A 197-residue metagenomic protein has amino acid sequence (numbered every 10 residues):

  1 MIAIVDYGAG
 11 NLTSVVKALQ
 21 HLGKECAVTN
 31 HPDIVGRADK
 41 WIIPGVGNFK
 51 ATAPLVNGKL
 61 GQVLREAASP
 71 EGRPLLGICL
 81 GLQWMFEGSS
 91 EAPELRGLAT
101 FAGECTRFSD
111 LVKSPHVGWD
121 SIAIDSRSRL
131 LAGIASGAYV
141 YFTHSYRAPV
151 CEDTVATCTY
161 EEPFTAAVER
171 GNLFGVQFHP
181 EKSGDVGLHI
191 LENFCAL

Functional and structural regions predicted by a protein language model:
I2-K24, P180-K182: N-terminal beta1-alpha1 ligand-phosphate binding loop
C26-R37: Short acidic low-complexity segments
V35-G45: Short acidic/histidine-rich motifs immediately flanking catalytic phosphotransfer sites in two-component signaling
G47-V117: Cysteine-nucleophile active-site neighborhood
P74-L76, Y139, N172: Proline-centered loop/turn at the N-terminus of a beta-strand
C79, H144, H179: Histidine-centered divalent metal-coordination motifs
E87-E162: Pocket-forming structural segment of enzyme catalytic cores
R147-L197: C-terminal and late-domain segments of enzyme folds
